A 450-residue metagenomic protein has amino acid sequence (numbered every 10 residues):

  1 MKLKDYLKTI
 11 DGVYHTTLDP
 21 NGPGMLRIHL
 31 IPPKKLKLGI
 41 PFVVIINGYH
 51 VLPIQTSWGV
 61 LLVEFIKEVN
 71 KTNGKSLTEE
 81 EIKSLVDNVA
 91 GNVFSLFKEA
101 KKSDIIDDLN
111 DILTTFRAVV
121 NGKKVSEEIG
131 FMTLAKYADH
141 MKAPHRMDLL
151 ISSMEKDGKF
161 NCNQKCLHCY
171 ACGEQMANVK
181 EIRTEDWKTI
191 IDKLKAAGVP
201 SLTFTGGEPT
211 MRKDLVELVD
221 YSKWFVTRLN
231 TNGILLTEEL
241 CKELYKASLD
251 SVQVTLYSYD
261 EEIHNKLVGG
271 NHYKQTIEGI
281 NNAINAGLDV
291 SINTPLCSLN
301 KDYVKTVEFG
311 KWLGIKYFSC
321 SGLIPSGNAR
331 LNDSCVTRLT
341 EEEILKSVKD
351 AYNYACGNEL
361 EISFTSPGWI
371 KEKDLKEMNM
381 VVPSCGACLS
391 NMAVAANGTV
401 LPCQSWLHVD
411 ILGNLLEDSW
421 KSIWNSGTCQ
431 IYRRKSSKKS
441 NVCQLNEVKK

Functional and structural regions predicted by a protein language model:
M1-N73: Acidic, low-complexity/disordered tracts enriched in E/D and polar residues
K2-L7, G12, L26-I28, D250 (+5 more regions): Radical SAM enzyme [4Fe-4S]-AdoMet core and its adjacent flexible, acidic and glycine-rich loops/tails across
D5, N21, T399-K450: Flexible mid-to-C-terminal extensions adjoining Fe-S/redox cofactors in radical SAM and related proteins
I54-R146: Long, charge-rich, low-complexity alpha-helical segments
D104-D111, G122-S251: Conserved alpha-helical substructure of the radical SAM core
V125-R146, T365-D374, G413-R433: Short, charged low-complexity linear segments at domain edges
E155, C162, C166-C169, C385-C388 (+2 more regions): Short cysteine clusters
A171-E181, V394, L407-G413, K449-K450: Iron-sulfur (Fe-S) cluster-binding segments and ferredoxin-like electron-carrier domains, especially [2Fe-2S]
